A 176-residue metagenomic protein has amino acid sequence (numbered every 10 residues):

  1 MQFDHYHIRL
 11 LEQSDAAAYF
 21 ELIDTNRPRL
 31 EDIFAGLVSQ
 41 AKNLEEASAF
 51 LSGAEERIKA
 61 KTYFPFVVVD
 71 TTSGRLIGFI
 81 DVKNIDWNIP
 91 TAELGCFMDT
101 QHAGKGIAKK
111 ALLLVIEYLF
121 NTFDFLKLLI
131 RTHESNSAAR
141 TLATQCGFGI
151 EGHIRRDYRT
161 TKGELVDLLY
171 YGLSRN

Functional and structural regions predicted by a protein language model:
M1-A18, L22-R29, P65, V69-N176: Acyl-donor (CoA/ACP) binding surface of acyl/acetyltransferases
Q13, D24, A41-S48, T62: Generic alpha-helical scaffold signal
E31-G53: Conserved GNAT-fold acetyl-CoA-binding loop/helix
S39-Q40, S52-V67: A short helix-loop-beta-strand connector motif used in the catalytic cores of GNAT acetyltransferases and, in some
